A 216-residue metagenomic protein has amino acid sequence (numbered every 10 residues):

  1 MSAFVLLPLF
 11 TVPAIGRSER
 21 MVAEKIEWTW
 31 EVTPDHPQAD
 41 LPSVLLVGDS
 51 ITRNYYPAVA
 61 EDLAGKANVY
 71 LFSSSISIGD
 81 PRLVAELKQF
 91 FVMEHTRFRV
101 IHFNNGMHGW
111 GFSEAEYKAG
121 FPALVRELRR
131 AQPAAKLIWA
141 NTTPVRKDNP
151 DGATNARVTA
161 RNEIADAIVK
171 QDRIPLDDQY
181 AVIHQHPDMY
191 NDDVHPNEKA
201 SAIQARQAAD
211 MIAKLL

Functional and structural regions predicted by a protein language model:
M1-L46, T52-N68, F91-R97, R130 (+3 more regions): N-terminal secretory targeting modules
T29-V32, I78-L87: Structural motif
L46-V47, A140: Short hydrophobic segments within beta-strands
V47-G48, Q179: A secondary-structure boundary/capping signal
D49-S50, M107: Active-site metal-binding loops of divalent metal-dependent hydrolases
D62-G65, V84-L216: Alpha-helical cap/lid subdomain in secreted, periplasmic, or secretory-pathway luminal O-acyl-processing enzymes
K66-L83: A short beta-strand-loop structural module common to alpha/beta enzyme folds
